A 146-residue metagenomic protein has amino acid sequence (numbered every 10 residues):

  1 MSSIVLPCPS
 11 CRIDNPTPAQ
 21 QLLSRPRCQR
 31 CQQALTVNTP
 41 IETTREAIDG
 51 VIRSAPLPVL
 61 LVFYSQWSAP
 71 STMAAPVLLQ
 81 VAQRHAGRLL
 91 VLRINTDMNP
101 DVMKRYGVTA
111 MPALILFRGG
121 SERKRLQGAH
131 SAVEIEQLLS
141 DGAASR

Functional and structural regions predicted by a protein language model:
C8-C11, C28-C31, S71: Short cysteine-rich clusters marking metal-coordination/redox-active sites
D14, P40-V59: A short beta-strand-turn-helix
N15, L35, A75: Cys/His-rich microdomains that often coordinate metals
T17-P26: Short linker/helix segments within small regulatory modules
E42-T43, F63, L78-A82, A86-D101: Thiol-based oxidoreductase modules, predominantly thioredoxin-like and allied folds used for disulfide exchange
A55-V59, Y106-I115: Structural micro-motif
F63-V77: Conserved redox-active cysteine motifs that mediate thiol-disulfide chemistry, especially di-cysteine Cys-X(1-2)-Cys
A110, I115-R146: Non-catalytic, surface beta->alpha helical segment in thiol-disulfide oxidoreductase systems
